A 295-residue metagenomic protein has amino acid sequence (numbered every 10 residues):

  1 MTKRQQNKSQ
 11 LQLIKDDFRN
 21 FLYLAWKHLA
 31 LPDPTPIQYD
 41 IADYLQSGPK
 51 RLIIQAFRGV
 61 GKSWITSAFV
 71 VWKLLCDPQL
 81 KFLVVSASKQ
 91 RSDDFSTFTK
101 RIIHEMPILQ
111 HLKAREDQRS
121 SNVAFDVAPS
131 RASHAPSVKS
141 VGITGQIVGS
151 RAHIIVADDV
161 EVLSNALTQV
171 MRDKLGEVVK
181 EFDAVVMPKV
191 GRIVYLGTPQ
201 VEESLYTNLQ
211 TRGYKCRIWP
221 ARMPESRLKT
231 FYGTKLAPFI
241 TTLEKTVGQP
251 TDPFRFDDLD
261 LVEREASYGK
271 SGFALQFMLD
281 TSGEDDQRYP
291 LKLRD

Functional and structural regions predicted by a protein language model:
M1-R51: Pre-P-loop entry segment of helicase/translocase ATPase cores
Y39, D43-Q46, W64-L75, D158: Contiguous, well-ordered alpha-helical segments that form the cores/surfaces of helical PPI scaffolds
P49-F69: Walker A/P-loop
K73-K81, H104: Post-Walker A helix-loop "phosphate-sensing" segment adjacent to the P-loop in P-loop NTPases
V85-I147: Conserved nucleotide-state-sensing and coupling region of NTP-binding domains
V123-E181: Conserved RecA-like ASCE ATPase "motif II neighborhood" in helicase/translocase motors
V170-I240: ASCE P-loop NTPase helicase motor core
T234-D295: ATPase catalytic-site recognition across NTP-hydrolyzing enzymes
